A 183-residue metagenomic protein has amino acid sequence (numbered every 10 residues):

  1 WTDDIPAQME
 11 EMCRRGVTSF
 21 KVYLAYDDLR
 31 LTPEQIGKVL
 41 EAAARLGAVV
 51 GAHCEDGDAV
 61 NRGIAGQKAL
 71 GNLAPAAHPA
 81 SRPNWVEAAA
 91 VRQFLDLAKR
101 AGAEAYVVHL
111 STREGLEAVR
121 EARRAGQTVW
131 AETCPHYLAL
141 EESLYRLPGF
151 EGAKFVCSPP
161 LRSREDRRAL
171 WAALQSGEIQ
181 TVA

Functional and structural regions predicted by a protein language model:
D4-V182: Histidine/acidic residue-rich metal-binding segments in metalloenzymes
